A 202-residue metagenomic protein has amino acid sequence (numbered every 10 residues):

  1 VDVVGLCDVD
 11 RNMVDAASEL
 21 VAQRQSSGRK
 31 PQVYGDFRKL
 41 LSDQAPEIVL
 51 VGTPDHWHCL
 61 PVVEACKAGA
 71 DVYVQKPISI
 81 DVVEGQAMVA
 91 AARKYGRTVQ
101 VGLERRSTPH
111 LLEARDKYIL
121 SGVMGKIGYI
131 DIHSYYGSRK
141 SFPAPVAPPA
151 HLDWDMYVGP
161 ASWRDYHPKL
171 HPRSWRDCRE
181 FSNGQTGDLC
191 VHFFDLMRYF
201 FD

Functional and structural regions predicted by a protein language model:
V1-V74, I80-T98: N-terminal glycine-/serine-/threonine-rich beta1-alpha1-beta2 phosphate-ribose binding loop of Rossmann-like
L6, V21-R24, V82-G85, L111 (+2 more regions): Active-site-proximal cap/loop segments of hydrolase catalytic domains
A16-E19, L60-E64, E84-G85, L111-E113 (+2 more regions): Short, solvent-exposed loop/turn and secondary-structure capping segments
L20, A91, K117, L196-F200: Generic, well-ordered alpha-helical scaffold segments in large soluble proteins
D43, L120-G122, F200: Generic structural signal for alpha-helix termini and adjacent loop/cap motifs
D71-Y73, S79-G159: A contiguous active-site-proximal alpha/beta segment in oxidoreductase catalytic domains
L103-H110, S134-D202: Mid-domain beta-loop-alpha active-site segment that forms a flexible, acidic cofactor/metal-binding surface
